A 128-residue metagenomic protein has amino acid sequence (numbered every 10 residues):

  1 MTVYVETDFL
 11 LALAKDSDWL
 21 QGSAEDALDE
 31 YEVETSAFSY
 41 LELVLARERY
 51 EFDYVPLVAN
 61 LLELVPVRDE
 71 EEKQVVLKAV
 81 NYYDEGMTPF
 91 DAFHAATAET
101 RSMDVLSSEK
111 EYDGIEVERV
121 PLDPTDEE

Functional and structural regions predicted by a protein language model:
M1-T35, R47-L57: Short, well-structured N-terminal submotif of metal-dependent ribonuclease cores
T2, R68-D69, E99-E128: Acidic, PIN/NYN-like endoribonuclease modules and their adjacent C-terminal/linker elements
V5-E6, E34-A37, M87-T88, E109 (+1 more regions): Histidine- and aromatic-rich ligand-binding microenvironments
L10, Y40, Y112-D113: A generic structural signal for short hydrophobic patches within well-formed alpha-helices
F38, E70-Q74, F93: Short beta->alpha linker loops
L41-V44, V80: Amphipathic alpha-helical segments within well-ordered protein domains
L62-D84: Acidic catalytic patch
T88-D104: Acidic, metal-associated active-site segment
